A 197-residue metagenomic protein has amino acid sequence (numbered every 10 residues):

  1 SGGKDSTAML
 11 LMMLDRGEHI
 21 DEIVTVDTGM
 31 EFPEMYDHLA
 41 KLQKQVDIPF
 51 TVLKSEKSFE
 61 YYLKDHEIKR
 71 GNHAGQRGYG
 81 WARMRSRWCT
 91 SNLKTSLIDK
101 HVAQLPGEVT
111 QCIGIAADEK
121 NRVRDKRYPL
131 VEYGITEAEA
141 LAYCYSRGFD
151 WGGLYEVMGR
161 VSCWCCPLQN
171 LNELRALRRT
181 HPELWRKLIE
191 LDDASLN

Functional and structural regions predicted by a protein language model:
S1-N197: Nucleotide-activated chemistry modules centered on ATP-dependent adenylation/adenylyltransferase
